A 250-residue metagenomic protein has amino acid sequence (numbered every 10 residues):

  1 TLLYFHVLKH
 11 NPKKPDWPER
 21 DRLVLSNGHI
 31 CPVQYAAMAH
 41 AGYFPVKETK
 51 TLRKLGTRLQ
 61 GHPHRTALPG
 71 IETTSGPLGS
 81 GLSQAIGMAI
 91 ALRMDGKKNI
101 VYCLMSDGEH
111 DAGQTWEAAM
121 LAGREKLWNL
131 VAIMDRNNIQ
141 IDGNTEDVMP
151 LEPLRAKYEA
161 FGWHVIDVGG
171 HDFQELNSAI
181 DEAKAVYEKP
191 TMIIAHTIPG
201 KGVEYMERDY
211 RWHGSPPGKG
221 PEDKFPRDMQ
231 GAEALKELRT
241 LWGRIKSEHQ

Functional and structural regions predicted by a protein language model:
T1-R124: Cofactor-binding active-site loop characterized by glycine-rich and histidine/acidic residues
L3-H10, M38-G42, R53-G56, G162 (+2 more regions): Structural signal for hydrophobic packing residues in well-ordered secondary-structure cores of soluble enzyme domains
E19, I30, P45-T51, Q114-T115 (+5 more regions): General structural feature for long, well-ordered alpha-helical segments within catalytic domains of soluble enzymes
V24, V131, D167, M192-I194: Structured core elements
P32, H110-D111, I139-Q140, P199-V203: Short, active-site-adjacent cap segments at secondary-structure transitions
Y35-A37, H64, Q114-W116, D142-E146 (+2 more regions): Short acidic, glycine/serine/threonine-rich loops at helix termini
G70, T74-V186: Thiamine diphosphate
F173-Q250: Glycine/aspartate-rich loop-and-adjacent alpha/beta segment that forms the canonical ThDP
